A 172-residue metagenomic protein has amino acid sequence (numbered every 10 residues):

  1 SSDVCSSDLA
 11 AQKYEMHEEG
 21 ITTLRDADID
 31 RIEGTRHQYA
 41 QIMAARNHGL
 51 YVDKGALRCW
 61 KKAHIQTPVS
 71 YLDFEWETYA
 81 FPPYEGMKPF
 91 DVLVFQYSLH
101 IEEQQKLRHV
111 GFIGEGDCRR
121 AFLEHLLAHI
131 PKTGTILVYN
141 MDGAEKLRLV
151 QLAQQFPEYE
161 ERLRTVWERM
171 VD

Functional and structural regions predicted by a protein language model:
V4-S6: Short, small-residue-biased leader/transition segments that mark boundaries at the very start of proteins
L9-A10: Small-residue hinge/turn detector
Y14-M16: Extended, domain-scale alpha-helical bundle/helix-rich regions
G20-F81: Long, highly charged low-complexity segments
I32, E85-K88, D142, L152-A153: Generic preference for flexible, low-structure residues
L57-K132: Conserved RNase H-like, two-metal-ion catalytic cores of nucleic-acid enzymes
H109-D172: Conserved DEDDh/DEDDy metal-dependent 3′-5′ exonuclease domain
